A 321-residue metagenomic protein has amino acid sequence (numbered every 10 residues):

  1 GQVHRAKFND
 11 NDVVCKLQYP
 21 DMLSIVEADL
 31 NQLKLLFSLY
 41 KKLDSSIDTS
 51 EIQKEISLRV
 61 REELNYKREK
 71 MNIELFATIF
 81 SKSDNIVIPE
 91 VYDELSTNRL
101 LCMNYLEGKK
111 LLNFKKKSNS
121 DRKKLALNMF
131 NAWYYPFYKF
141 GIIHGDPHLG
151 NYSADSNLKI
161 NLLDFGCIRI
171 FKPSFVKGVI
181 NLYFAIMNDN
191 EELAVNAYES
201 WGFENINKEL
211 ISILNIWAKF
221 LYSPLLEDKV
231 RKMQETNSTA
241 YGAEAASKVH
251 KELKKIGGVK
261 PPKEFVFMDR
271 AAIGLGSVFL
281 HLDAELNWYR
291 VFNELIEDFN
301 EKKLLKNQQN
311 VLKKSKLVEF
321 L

Functional and structural regions predicted by a protein language model:
G1-L112, K124, N128, K139-F140 (+1 more regions): Conserved ATP-binding subdomain of kinase catalytic cores across diverse folds
T97, L106-G108, L112-N128, D155-L321: Helix-rich C-lobe and terminal helical cap/extension of kinase-like folds
Y134-Y138: Flexible, glycine/threonine-enriched loop-and-boundary segments that flank and lead into catalytic domains of large
G145-L149: Hydrophobic HxD+1 residue recognition
G150-A154: Hydrophobic residue at the +6 position relative to the catalytic HRD Asp in the kinase catalytic loop
